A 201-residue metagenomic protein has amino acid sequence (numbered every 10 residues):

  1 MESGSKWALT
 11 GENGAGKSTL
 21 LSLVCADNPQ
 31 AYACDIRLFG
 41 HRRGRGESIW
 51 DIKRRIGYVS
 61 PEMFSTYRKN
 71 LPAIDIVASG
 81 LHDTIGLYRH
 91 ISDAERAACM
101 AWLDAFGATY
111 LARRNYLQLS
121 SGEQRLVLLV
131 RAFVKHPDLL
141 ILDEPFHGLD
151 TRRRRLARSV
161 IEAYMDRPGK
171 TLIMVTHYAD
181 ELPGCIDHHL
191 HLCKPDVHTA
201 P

Functional and structural regions predicted by a protein language model:
T10-E12: The feature captures the beta-strand-to-loop junction immediately N-terminal to the Walker
D35-D51: ABC ATPase NBD Q-loop/coupling interface
K69-G86, A98: Q-loop/switch helix immediately C-terminal to the Walker
Y88-I91, N115-L119, E123: Conserved ABC ATPase signature
D93-L111: Conserved ABC ATPase "signature" region
L129: Hydrophobic anchor residue at the start of the ABC signature
L140-E144: Catalytic Walker B motif of ABC-type/P-loop ATPase nucleotide-binding domains
